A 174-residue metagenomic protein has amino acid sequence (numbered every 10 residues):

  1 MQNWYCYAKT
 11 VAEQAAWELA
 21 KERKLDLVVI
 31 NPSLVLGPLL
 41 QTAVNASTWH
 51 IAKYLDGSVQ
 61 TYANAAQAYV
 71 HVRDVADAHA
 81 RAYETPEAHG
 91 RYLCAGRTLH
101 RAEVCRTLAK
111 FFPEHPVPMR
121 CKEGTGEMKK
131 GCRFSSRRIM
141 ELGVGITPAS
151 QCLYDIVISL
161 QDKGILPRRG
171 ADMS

Functional and structural regions predicted by a protein language model:
M1-V28: Active-site Tyr-X1-5-Lys
Q2-Y5, G37-A43, Q60-R73: Glycine-rich "substrate-gating" loop/helix at the edge of Rossmann-like oxidoreductase active sites
E22-D26, G37-H50, A82-Y92: Glycine/proline-rich active-site loop of Rossmann-fold NAD(P)-dependent oxidoreductases
N31-P32, L36: Conserved SDR Rossmann-fold cofactor-binding beta-strand/turn motif
G37, Y62-A65, Y92-L99, E127 (+1 more regions): Glycine-rich Rossmann NAD(P)(H)-binding loop
I51-Q60, A65-Y92: Alpha-helical substrate-binding/gating segment
A78-E127, V157-L160, I165-S174: Mid/C-terminal beta-alpha module of Rossmann-like enzyme folds, strongest in SDR-family dehydrogenases/epimerases
T125-V144: Conserved C-terminal active-site "lid" loop/helix of NAD(P)H-dependent oxidoreductases that clamps the redox cofactor
